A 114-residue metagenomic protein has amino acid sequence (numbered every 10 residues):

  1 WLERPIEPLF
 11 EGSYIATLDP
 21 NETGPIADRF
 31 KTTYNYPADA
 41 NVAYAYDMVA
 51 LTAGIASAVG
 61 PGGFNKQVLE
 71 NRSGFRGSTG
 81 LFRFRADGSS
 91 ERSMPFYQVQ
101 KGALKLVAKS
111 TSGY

Functional and structural regions predicted by a protein language model:
W1-Y114: Extracytosolic ligand-binding ectodomains
